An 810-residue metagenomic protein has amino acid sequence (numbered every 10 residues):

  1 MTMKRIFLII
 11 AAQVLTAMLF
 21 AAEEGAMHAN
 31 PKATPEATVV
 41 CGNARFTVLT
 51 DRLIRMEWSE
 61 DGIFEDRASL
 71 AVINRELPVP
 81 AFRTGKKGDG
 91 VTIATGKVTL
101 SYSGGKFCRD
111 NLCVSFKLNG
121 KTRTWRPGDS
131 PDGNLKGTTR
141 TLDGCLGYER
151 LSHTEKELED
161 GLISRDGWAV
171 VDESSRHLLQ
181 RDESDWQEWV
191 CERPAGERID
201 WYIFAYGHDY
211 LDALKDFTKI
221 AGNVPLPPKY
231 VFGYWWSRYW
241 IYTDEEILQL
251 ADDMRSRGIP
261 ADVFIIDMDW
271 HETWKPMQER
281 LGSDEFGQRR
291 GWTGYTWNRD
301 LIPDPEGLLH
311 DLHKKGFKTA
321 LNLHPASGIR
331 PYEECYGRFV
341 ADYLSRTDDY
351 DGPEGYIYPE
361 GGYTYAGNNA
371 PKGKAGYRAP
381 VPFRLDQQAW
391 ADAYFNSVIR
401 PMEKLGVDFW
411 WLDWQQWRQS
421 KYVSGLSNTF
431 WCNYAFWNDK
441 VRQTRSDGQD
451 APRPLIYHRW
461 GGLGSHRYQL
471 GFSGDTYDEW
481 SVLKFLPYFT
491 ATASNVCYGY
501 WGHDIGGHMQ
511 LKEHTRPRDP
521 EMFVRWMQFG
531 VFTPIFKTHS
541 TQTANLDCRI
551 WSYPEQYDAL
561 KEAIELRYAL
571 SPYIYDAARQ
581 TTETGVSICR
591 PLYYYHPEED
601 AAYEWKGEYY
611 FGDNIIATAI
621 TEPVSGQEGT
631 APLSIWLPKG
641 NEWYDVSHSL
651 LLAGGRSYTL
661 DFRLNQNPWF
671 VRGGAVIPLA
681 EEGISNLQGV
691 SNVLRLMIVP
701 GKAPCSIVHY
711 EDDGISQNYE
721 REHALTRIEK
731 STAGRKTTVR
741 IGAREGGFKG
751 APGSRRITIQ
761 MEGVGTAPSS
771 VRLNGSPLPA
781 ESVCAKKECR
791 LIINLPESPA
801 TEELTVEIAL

Functional and structural regions predicted by a protein language model:
M1-I6: Positively charged n-region of N-terminal signal peptides that target proteins for export
I9-A17: Bacterial N-terminal signal peptides
A17, C41, S649, S657-I698: Accessory carbohydrate-binding/adhesion or oligomerization-edge regions at the termini of glycan-active proteins
A21-Y230, S237-Y239, D244-D252, I266 (+10 more regions): N-terminal accessory segment at the very beginning of proteins
E23-E24, L100, S115-N667, R672: Catalytic-domain carbohydrate-binding cleft regions of carbohydrate-active enzymes
A68-F82, F286-Q288, Y644-L664, S770-N794: Solvent-exposed beta-strand/loop surfaces of large extracellular or lumenal domains
D450, T492-N495, Y609-G612, Q627-G629 (+7 more regions): A structural signal for short secondary-structure junctions
D547-W551, E562-E565, P668-F670, I677 (+2 more regions): TerminUS-proximal long segments
